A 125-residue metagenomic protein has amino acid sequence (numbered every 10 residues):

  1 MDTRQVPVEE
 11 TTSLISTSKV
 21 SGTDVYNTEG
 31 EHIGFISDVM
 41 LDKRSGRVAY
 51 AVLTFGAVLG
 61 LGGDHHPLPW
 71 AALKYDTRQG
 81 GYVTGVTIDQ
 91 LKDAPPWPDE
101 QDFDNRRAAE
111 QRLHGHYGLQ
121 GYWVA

Functional and structural regions predicted by a protein language model:
M1-A125: Peripheral interaction segments used for macromolecular assembly
